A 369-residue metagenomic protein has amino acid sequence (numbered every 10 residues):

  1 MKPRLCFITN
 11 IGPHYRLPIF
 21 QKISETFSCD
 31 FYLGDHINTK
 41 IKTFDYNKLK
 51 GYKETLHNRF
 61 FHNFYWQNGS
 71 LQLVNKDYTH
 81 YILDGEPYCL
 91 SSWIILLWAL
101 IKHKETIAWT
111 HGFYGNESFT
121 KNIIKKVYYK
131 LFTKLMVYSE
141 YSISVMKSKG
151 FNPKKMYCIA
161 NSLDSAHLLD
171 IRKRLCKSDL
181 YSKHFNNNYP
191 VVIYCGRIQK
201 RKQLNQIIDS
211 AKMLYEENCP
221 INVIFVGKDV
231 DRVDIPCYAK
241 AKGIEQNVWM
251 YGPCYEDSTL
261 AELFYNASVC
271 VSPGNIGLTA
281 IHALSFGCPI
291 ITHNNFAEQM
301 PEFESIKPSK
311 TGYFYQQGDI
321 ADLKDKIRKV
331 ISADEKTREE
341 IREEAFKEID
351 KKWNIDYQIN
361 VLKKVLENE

Functional and structural regions predicted by a protein language model:
K2, V226, V233-C254: Nucleotide-activated donor-binding/catalytic signature segment of Leloir-type glycosyltransferases, i.e., the conserved
C6, Y181-K202, I208-A211: Conserved donor-binding/catalytic core segment of Leloir-type glycosyltransferases
K104-I123, L131-K134: A short, histidine- and acid-enriched strand-loop-helix "catalytic/donor-clamping" loop that lines the nucleotide-sugar
F132-D179, N187, Y194: Donor nucleotide-sugar binding/catalytic pocket of nucleotide-sugar-dependent glycosyltransferases
E262-N275, C288-P289: Acidic donor-binding loop of glycosyltransferase active sites
P289-E298: Short hydrophobic beta-strand element within catalytic cores of glycosyltransferases and related nucleotide-activated
M300-K329, K336: Change "using UDP/GDP/dTDP sugars" to "using nucleotide sugars
S332-L366: A charged, aromatic-enriched C-terminal amphipathic alpha-helix characteristic of glycosyltransferases across folds
